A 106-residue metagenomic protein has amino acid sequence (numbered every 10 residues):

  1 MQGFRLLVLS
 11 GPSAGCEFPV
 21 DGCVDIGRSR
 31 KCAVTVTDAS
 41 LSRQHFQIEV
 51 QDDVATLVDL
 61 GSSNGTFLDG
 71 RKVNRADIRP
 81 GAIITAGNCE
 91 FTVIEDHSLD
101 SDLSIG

Functional and structural regions predicted by a protein language model:
M1-L7, N88-G106: Regulatory inter-domain linker segments that are low-complexity and enriched for serine/threonine/proline
Q2-G3, S13-N88: Forkhead-associated
V8-P12: Short acidic, glycine-rich loop/turn motifs
